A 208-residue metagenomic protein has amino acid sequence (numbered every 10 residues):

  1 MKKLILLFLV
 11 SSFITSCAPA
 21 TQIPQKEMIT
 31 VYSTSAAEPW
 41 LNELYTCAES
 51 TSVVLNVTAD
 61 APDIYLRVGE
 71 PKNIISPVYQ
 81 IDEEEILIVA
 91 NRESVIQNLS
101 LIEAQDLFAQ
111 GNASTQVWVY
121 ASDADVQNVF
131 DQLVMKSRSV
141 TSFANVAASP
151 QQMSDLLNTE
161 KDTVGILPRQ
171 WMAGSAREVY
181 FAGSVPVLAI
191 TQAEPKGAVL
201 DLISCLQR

Functional and structural regions predicted by a protein language model:
I5-T15: Bacterial N-terminal signal peptides
C17-R208: Exported/periplasmic ABC-transporter solute-binding proteins
